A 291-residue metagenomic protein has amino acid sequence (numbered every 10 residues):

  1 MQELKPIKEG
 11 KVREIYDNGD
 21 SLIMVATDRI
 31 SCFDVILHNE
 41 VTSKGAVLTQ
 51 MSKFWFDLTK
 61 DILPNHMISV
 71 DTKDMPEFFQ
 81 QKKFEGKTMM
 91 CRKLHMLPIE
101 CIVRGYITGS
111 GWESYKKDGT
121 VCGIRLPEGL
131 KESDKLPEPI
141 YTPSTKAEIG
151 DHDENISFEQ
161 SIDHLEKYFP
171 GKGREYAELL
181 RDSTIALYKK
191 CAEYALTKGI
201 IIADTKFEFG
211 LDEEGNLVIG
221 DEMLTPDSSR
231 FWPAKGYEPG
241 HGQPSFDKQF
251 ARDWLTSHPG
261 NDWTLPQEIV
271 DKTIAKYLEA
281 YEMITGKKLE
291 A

Functional and structural regions predicted by a protein language model:
M1-E148, N261-A291: Active-site loop/lid in soluble adenylation, ligation, and acyl-transfer enzymes
S21, M96-P98, G199-I202, E214-L217: Coil-to-beta-strand transition motifs
F33, W112-E113, E214, S228-R230: Intrinsically disordered, low-complexity acidic/polar segments
A46, Q50, E175, L179-D182 (+4 more regions): Generic recognition of stable, solvent-exposed alpha-helical segments in well-folded globular domains
V103, I202-M223: Conserved metal-phosphate-binding beta-hairpin within the catalytic cores of diverse ATP-dependent phosphoryl-transfer
K117-D118, R125-E175, I219, M223-I284: Anionic ligand-binding catalytic core segments
G171-A203: A long amphipathic alpha-helix within ATP-dependent nucleotide-binding catalytic cores
